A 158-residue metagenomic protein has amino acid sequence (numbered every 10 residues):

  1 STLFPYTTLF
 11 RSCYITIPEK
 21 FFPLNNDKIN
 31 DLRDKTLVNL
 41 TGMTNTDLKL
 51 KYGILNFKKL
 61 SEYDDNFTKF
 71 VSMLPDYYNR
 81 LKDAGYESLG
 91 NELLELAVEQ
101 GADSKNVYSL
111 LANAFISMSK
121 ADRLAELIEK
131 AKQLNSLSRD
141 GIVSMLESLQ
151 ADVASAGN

Functional and structural regions predicted by a protein language model:
T2-L9: Short, small-residue-biased leader/transition segments that mark boundaries at the very start of proteins
N25, K35-D65, S88-L94: Repeat-mediated protein-protein interaction surfaces in helical alpha-solenoids
D76-Y77, L111: Structural register within alpha-helical repeat arrays
R80-L81, F115: Residue at a conserved register position within TPR or TPR-like alpha-solenoid repeats
G90-E95, D122-Q133, N158: Alpha-helical repeat scaffolds
N106-V107, G141-I142: TPR alpha-solenoid repeat register
